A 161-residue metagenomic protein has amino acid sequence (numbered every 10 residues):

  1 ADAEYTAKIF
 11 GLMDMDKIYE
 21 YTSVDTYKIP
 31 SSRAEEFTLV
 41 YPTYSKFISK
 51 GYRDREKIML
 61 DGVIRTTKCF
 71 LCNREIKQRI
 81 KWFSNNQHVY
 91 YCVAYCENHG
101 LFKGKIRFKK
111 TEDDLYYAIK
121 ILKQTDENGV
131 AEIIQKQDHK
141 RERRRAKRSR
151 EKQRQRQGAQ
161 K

Functional and structural regions predicted by a protein language model:
A1-K161: DEDD superfamily 3′-5′ metal-dependent exonuclease/proofreading module
